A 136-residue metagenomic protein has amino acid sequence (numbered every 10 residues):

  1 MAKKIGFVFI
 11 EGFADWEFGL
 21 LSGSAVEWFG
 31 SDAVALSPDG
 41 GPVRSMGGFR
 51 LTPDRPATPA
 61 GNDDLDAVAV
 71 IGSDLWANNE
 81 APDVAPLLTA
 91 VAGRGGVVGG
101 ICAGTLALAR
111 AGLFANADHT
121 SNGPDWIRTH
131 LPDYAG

Functional and structural regions predicted by a protein language model:
A2-F13, G19-G23, E27-D39, D54-R55 (+2 more regions): Active-site-adjacent pocket-lining segments in enzyme domains
G47-R55: Short gly/ser/thr-rich secondary-structure transition/capping motifs
